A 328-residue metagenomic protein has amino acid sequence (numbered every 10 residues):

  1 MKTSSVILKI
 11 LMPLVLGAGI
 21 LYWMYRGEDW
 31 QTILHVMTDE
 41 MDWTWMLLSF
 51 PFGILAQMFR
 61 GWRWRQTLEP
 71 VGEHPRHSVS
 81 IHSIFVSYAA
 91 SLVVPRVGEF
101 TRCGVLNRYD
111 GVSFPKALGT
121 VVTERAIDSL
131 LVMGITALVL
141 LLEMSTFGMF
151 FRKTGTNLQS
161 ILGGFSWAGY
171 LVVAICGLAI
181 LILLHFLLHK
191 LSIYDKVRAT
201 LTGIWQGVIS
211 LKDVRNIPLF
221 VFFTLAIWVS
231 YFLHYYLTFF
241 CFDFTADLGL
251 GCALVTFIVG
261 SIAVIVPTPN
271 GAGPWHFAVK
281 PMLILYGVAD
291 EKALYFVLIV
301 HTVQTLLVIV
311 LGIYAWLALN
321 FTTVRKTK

Functional and structural regions predicted by a protein language model:
M1-F85, L142, F147-V264, V303-K328: Predominantly cytoplasmic-facing regulatory/coupling regions of multi-pass membrane proteins
Q66-V71, L92, C103-D110, M282-L285: Helix-loop junctions at the membrane interface of multi-pass solute transporters
H77-H82, E99, V112-E124, A289-I299: Membrane-interface alpha-helices at helix entry/exit sites of multi-pass transporters
I81-R108: Hydrophobic, aromatic-rich membrane-embedded alpha-helical segments
V86-P95, V255-H276: Transmembrane alpha-helix interface/packing and boundary motifs in multi-pass membrane proteins, characterized by
V86-V94, L118-L141, Y295-V310: Membrane-embedded alpha-helical segments of transport systems, primarily multispan ion/solute transporters
L106-S113, G207, F277-Y295: Interfacial segments of multi-pass membrane proteins
